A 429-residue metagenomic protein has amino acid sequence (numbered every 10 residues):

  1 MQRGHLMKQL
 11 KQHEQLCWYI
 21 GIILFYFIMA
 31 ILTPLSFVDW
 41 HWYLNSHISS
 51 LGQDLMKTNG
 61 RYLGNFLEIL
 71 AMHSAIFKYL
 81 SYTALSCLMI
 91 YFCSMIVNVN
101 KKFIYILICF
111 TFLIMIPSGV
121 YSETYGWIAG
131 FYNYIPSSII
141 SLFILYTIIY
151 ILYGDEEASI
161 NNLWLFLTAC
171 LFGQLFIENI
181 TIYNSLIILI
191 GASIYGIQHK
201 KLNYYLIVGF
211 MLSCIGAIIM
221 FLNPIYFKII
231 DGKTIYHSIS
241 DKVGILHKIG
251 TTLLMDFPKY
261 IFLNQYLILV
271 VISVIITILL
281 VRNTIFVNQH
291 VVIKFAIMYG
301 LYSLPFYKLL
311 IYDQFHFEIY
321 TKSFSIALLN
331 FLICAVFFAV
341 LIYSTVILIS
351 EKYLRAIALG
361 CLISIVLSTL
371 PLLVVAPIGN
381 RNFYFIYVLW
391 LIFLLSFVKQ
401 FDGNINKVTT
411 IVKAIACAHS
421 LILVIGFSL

Functional and structural regions predicted by a protein language model:
M1-Y26: Start-transfer (signal-anchor) and selected internal transmembrane alpha helices of multi-pass inner/ER membrane
A30-H73, F77, N179-L186, G196-S344 (+3 more regions): Transmembrane catalytic cores of multi-pass membrane glycosyltransferases and polysaccharide-assembly enzymes
T83-Y105, F143: Transmembrane-helix motifs of polytopic, lipid-linked glycan transferases
Y91, M95, F143-Y150, I187-G196 (+3 more regions): Transmembrane alpha-helices and membrane-interface helical segments of multi-pass integral membrane enzymes
T111-I149, K322-L341, L367-F393: Membrane-interface micro-motifs in multi-pass membrane enzymes
Y150-F172, Y204-V208, N406-I411: Short hydrophobic alpha-helices at membrane interfaces in multi-pass membrane enzymes
N161-L189: Membrane-interface alpha helices of multi-pass inner-membrane proteins
K294-M298, I347-V366, F401-I425: Signature aromatic-anchored transmembrane alpha helix within multi-pass, membrane-resident enzymes that catalyze glycan
